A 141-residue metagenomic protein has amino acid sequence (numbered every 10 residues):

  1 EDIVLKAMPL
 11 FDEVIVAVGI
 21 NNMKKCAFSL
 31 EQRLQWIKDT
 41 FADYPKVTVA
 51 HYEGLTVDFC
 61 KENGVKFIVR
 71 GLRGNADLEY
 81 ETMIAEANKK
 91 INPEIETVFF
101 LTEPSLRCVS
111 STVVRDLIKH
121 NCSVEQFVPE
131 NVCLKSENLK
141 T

Functional and structural regions predicted by a protein language model:
E1-T141: Nucleotidyltransferase catalytic core that binds NTPs
